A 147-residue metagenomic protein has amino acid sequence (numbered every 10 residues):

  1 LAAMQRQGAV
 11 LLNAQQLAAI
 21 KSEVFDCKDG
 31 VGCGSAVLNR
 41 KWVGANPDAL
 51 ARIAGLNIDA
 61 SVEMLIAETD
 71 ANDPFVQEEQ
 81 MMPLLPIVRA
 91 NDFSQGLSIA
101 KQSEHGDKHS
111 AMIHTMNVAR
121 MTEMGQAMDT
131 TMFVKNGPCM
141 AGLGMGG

Functional and structural regions predicted by a protein language model:
L1, A36-K41, P86, A111: Hydrophobic alpha-helical scaffolding
Q5-A60, T115-G147: C-terminal segments
L56-G147: Conserved C-terminal structural/oligomerization subdomain of aldehyde/semialdehyde dehydrogenase
